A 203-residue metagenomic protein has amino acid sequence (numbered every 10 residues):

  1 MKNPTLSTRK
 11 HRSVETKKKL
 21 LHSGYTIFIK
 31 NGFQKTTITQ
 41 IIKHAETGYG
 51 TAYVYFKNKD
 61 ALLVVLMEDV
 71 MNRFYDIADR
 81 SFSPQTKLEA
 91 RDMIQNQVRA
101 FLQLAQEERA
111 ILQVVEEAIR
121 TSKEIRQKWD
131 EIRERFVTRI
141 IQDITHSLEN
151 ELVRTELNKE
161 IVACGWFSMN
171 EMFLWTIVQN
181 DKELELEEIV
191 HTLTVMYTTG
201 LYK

Functional and structural regions predicted by a protein language model:
M1-E15, E156: N-terminal intrinsically disordered/low-complexity leader segments
S13, K17, L21, L63 (+7 more regions): Amphipathic, non-transmembrane alpha-helical scaffold segments
E15, K19, I27-A61, V65: Helix-turn-helix
K19-I27, R73, A100: Pre-recognition alpha-helix immediately N-terminal to the DNA-recognition helix within helix-turn-helix or winged-helix
V65, R80-E107, V162-W166, E187-V190: Hydrophobic alpha-helical connector segments
N72-D79, L104-E107, K123-N150, E160-C164 (+2 more regions): Amphipathic alpha-helical packing segments from all-alpha helical-bundle domains
D92, A100, L104-E124, Q142 (+1 more regions): Amphipathic alpha-helical segments used for helix-helix packing
E156-T176, E187-G200: Hydrophobic alpha-helical segments that form the core of small-molecule binding pockets and/or dimer interfaces
